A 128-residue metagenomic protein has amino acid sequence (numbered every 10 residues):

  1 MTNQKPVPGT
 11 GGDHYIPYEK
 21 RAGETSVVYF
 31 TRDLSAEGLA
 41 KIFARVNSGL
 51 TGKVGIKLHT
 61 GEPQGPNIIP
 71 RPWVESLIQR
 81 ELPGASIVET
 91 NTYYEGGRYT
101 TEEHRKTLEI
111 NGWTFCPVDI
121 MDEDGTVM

Functional and structural regions predicted by a protein language model:
M1-M128: N-terminal and secondary-structure boundary signal
